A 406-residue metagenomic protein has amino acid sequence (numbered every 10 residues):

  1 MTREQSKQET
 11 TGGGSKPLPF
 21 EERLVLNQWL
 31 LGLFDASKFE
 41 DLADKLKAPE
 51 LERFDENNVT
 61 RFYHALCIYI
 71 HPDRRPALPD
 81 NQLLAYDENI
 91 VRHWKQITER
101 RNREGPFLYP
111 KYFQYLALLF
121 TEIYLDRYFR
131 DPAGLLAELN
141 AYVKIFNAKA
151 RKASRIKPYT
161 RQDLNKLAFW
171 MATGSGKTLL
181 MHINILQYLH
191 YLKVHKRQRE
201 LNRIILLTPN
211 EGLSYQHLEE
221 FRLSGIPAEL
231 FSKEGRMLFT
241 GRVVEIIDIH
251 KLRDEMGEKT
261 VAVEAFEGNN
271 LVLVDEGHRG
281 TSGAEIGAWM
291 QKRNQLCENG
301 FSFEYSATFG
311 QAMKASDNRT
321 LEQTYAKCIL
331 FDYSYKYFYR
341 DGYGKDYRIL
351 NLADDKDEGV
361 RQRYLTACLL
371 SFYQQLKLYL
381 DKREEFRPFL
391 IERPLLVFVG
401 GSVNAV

Functional and structural regions predicted by a protein language model:
M1-Y86, Y109-Y115, T121-R127, L164 (+1 more regions): Accessory nucleic-acid engagement/destabilization modules that flank
I70, R75-W170: Conserved pre-motif I regulatory segment
F120-L125, T178-R197: Walker A/P-loop NTP-binding motif
A141-N147, M181-H190, I246, H250-L380 (+1 more regions): Signature of the SF2 helicase/ATPase Hel1-core->accessory helical subdomain module
T173: The conserved Walker
L179-L180, K196-L223, G401-N404: Conserved Walker A/P-loop ATP-binding site and its immediately adjacent core in helicase/helicase-like ATPase domains
E211, F386-V406: Conserved strand-helix element at the start of the C-terminal RecA-like helicase core
R222-G257: Inter-Walker segment of RecA-like/P-loop motor cores
